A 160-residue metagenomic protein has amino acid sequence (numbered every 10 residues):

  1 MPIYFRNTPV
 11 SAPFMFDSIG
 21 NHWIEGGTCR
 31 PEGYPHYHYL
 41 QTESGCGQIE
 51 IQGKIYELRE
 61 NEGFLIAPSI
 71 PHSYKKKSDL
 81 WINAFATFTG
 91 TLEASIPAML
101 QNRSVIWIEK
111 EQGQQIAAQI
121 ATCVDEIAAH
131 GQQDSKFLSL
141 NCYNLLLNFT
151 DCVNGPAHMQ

Functional and structural regions predicted by a protein language model:
M1-E57, E62, K77-S78, R103-W107: Generic protein-terminus/edge-of-domain signal
H22-E25, G90-A94, D151: Active-site/binding-pocket entry motifs
C29, I49, S95-I96, A157: Short acidic, gly/pro-rich beta-turn/loop elements at beta-sheet edges and active-site/ligand-binding grooves
I55, P68-L92: Ligand-binding loop in jelly-roll beta-barrel domains
T91, E111-Q160: An amphipathic alpha-helical interaction segment
T91-I108: Double-stranded beta-helix
